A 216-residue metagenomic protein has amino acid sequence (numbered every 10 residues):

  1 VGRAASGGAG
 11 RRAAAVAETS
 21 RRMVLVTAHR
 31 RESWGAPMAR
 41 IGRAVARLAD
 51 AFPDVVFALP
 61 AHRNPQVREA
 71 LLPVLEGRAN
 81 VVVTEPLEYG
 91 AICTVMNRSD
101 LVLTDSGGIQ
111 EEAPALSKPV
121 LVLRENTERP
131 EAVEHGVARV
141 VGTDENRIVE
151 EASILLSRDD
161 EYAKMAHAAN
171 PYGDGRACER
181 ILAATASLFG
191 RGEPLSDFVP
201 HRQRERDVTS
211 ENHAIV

Functional and structural regions predicted by a protein language model:
V1-L59, P65-V216: Nucleotide-activated sugar donor-binding and catalytic core shared by glycosyltransferases and related lipid-linked
